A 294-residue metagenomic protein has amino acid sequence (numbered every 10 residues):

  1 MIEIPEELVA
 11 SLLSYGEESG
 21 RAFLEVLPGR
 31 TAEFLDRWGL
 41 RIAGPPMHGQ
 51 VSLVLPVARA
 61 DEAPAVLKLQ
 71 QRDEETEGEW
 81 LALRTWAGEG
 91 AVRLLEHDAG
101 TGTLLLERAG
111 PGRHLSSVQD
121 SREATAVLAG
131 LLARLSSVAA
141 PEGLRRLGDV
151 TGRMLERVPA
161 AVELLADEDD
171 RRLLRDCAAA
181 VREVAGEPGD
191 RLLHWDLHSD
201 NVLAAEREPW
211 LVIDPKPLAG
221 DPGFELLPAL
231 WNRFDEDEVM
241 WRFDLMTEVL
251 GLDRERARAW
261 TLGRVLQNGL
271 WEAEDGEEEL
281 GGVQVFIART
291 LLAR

Functional and structural regions predicted by a protein language model:
M1-A91, A205-P209, I287-R294: Conserved NTP-binding catalytic cores of kinases and kinase-like/nucleotidyltransferase enzymes across multiple kinase
L12-G16, V26, L164-L165, W241 (+1 more regions): ATP/Mg2+ or Mg2+-diphosphate-binding catalytic cores that bind nucleotide phosphates or diphosphates via glycine-rich
F23-L35, S137-H194, A205-R207: An alpha-helical support segment within catalytic cores of ATP-dependent transferases
P28, D61-E107, G112-L135, D237: A conserved alpha-helical element in kinase catalytic cores
M47-H48, S52-A58, V66-L67, L94 (+1 more regions): Active-site acidic catalytic loop and adjacent metal/ATP-binding pocket of ATP-dependent phosphoryl transfer enzymes
A60, R72-D73, G88, G102-S121 (+3 more regions): A glycine-centered beta->alpha junction motif in the catalytic cores of kinase/phosphotransferase enzymes
V127-A139, P215, P222: Conserved, surface-exposed functional patches that form binding/active-site neighborhoods
A204-R256, E278, Q284-I287, L292: Active-site Asp-x-Gly
